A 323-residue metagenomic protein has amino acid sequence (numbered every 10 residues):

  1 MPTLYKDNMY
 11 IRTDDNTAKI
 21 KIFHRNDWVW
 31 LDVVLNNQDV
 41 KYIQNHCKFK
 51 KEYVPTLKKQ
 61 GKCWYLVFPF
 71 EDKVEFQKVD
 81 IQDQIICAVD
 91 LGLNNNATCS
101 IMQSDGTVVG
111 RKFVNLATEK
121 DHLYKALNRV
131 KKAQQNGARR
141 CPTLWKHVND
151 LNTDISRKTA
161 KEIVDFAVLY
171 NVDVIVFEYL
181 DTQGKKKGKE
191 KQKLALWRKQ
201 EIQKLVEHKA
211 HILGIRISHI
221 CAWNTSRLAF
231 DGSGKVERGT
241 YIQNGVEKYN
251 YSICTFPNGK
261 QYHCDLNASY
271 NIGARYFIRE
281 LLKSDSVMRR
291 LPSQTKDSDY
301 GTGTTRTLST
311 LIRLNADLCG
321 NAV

Functional and structural regions predicted by a protein language model:
M1-V323: Nucleic-acid substrate recognition interfaces
